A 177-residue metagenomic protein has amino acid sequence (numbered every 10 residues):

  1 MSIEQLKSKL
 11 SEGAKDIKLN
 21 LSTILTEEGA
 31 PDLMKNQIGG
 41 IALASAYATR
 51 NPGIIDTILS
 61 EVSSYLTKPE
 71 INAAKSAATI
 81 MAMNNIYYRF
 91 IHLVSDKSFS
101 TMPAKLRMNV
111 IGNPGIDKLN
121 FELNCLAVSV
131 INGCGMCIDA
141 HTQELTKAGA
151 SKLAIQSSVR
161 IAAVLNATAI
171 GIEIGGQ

Functional and structural regions predicted by a protein language model:
M1-Q177: Hydrophobic alpha-helical segments
